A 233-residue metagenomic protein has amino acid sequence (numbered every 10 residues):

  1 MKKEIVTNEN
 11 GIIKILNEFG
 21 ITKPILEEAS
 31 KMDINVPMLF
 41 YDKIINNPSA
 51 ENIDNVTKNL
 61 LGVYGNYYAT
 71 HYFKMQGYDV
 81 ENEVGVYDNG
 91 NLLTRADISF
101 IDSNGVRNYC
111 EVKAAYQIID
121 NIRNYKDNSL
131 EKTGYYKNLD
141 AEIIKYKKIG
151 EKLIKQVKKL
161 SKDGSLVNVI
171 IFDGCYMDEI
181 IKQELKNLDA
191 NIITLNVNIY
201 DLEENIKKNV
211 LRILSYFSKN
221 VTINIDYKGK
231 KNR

Functional and structural regions predicted by a protein language model:
M1-I44: Charged, low-complexity intrinsically disordered tails and linkers
T7, M32-N89: Acidic-basic catalytic patches of nuclease active cores, encompassing PD-(D/E)XK and other metal-cofactor nuclease
N8, L16-N17, Y87-N89, D102 (+1 more regions): Acidic surface patches and DE-rich sequence motifs
I13-I15, R107, K231: Short linear proline/tyrosine/threonine-rich motifs used for host-factor recruitment and membrane trafficking/assembly
Y87-G90, T94, D173-E179: Acidic, metal-coordinating catalytic cores used for nucleic-acid/nucleotide bond scission and strand-transfer chemistry
G90-V112, Q117-I119: Active-site beta-strand-loop-beta-strand hairpin of nuclease catalytic cores that positions key catalytic residues
V112-T194: Catalytic cores of nucleic-acid endonucleases
K162, L166-R233: Domain-level recognition of nuclease-like catalytic cores that cleave nucleotide substrates
